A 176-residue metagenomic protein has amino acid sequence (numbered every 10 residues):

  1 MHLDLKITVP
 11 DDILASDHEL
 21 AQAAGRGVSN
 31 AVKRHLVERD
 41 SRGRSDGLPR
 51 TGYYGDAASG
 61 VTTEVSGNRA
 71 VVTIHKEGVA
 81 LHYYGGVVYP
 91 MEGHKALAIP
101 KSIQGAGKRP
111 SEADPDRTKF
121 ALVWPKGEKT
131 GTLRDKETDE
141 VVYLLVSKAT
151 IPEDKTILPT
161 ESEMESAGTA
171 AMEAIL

Functional and structural regions predicted by a protein language model:
M1-L176: Short, Lys/Arg-rich flexible segments
